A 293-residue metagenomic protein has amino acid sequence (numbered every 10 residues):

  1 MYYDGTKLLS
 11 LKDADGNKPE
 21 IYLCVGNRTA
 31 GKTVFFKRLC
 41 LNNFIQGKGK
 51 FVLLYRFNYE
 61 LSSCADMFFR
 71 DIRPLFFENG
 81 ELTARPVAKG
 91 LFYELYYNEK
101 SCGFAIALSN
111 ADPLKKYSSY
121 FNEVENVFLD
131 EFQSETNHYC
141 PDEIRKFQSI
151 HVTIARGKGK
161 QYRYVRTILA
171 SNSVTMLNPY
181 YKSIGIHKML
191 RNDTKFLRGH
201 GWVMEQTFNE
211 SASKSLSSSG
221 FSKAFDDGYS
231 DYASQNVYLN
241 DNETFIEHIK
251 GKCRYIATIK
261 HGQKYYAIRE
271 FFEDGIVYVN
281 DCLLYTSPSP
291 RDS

Functional and structural regions predicted by a protein language model:
M1-G16: Pre-Walker A adenine-sensing motif
I21-L41: Glycine-rich P-loop/Walker A and Walker A-like loops and their local beta1-loop-alpha1 context in P-loop NTPases
K50-D66: Conserved Walker A/P-loop ATP-binding site and its immediately adjacent core in helicase/helicase-like ATPase domains
R73-D112: Inter-Walker segment of RecA-like/P-loop motor cores
E99-N137: Conserved RecA-like ASCE ATPase "motif II neighborhood" in helicase/translocase motors
F132-R191: Signature of the SF2 helicase/ATPase Hel1-core->accessory helical subdomain module
R198-I256: A conserved mid-domain beta-alpha-beta active-site/ligand-binding segment of alpha/beta enzyme cores
Y285-D292: Conserved small/polar residues in nucleotide/adenosyl-binding loops
